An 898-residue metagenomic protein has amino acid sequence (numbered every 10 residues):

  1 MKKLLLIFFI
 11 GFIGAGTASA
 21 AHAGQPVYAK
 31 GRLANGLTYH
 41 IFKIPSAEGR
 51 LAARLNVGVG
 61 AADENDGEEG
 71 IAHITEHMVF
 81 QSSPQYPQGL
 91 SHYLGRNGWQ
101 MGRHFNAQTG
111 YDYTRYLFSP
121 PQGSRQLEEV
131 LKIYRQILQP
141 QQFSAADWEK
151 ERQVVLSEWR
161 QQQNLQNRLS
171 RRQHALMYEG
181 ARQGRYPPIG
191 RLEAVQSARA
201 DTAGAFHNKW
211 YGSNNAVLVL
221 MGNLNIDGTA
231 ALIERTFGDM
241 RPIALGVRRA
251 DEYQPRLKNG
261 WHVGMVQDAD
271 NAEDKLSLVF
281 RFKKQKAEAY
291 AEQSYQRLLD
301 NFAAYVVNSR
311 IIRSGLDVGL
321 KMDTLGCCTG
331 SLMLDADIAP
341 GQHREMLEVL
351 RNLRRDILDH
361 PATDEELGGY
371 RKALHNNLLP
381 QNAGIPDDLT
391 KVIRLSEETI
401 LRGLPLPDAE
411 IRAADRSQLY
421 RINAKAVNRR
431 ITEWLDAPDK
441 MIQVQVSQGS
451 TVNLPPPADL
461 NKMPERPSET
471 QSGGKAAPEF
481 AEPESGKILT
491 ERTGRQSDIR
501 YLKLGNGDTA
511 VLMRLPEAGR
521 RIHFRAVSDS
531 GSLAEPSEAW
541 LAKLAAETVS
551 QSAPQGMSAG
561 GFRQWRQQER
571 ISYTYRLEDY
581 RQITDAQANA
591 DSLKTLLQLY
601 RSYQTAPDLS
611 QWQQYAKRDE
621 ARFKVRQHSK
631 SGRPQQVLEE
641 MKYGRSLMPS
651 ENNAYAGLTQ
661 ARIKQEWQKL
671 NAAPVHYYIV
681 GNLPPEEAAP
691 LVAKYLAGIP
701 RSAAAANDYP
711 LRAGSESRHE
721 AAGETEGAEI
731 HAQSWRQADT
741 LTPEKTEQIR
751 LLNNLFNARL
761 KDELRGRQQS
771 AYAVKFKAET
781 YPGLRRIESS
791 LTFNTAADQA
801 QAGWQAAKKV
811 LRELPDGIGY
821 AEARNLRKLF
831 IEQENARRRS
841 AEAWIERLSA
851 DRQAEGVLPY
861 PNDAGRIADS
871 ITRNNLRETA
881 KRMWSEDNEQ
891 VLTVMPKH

Functional and structural regions predicted by a protein language model:
M1-L4: Positively charged n-region of N-terminal signal peptides that target proteins for export
I7-A15: Bacterial N-terminal signal peptides
A20-I41, N225-K283, A289, Q293 (+9 more regions): Proteolytic maturation boundary segments
Q25-Y28, A34, A47-N56, D66-I71 (+26 more regions): Extracytoplasmic
G36, L55, H73, Y116 (+27 more regions): Buried hydrophobic packing residues in well-ordered domains
A52-F118, G184-R191, Y305-G330, R525-Q587 (+1 more regions): M16/MPP (pitrilysin/insulinase) zinc-metallopeptidase core fold and M16-derived inactive scaffolds
R54-V57, S83-P84, S91-F206, D227 (+11 more regions): Acidic/histidine-enriched segments that form metal/cofactor-coordinating and catalytic pocket/exosite environments
K283, Q293-T363, Y772: Structured mid-domain segments that build the active-site/substrate or prosthetic-cofactor binding neighborhood
